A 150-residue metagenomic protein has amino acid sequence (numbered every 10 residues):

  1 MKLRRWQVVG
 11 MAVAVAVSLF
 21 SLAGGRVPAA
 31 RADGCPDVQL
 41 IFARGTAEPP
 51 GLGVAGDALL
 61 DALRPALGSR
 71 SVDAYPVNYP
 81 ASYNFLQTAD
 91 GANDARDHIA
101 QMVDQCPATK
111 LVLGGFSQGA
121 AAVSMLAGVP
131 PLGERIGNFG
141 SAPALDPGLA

Functional and structural regions predicted by a protein language model:
M1-V13: Bacterial N-terminal signal peptides that target proteins for export
K2-L3, V27, V103: Cytoplasmic membrane-interface segments at the C-terminal ends of transmembrane helices
V13, V27-P28, P143: Polar low-complexity intrinsically disordered regions enriched in Ser/Thr and small residues
A14-A23, L40, A120-M125: Hydrophobic alpha-helical membrane segments, chiefly transmembrane helices and signal peptide h-regions, characterized
S18-C35, E134: C-terminal region of N-terminal signal peptides and the immediate post-cleavage residues of exported proteins
L22-G24, D57-L59, L132-F139: Short amphipathic alpha-helical surface micro-motifs
D33-K110: Active-site catalytic motif of lipid deacylating hydrolases and related acyltransferases
N93-G114, Q118-A150: Serine-dependent carboxylesterase/thioesterase catalytic core of lipase-like alpha/beta-hydrolase/SGNH enzymes
